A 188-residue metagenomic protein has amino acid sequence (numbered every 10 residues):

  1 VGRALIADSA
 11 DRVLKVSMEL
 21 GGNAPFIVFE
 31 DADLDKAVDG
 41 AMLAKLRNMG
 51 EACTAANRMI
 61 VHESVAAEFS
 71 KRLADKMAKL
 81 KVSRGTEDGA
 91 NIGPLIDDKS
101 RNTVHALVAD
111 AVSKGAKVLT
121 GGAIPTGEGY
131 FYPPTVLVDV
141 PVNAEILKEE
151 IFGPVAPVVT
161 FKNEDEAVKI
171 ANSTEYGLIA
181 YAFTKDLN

Functional and structural regions predicted by a protein language model:
V1-P141, E164, I170-A171: ALDH superfamily catalytic-core signature
A90-N91, G129-Y132, E149-V155, T174-L178: Conserved glycine-rich beta-strand-loop-beta hairpin in the small C-terminal domain of fold type I
N143-K148: Cytochrome P450 core scaffold surrounding the K-helix E-X-X-R motif and the conserved "meander" helix-loop region
P157-V159: Active-site donor-binding acidic/aromatic loop of nucleotide-activated sugar and phosphosugar transferases involved
A180-F183: Short amphipathic N-terminal alpha-helix
K185-N188: Short, intrinsically disordered, charge-balanced linker/junction segments flanking boundaries in proteins
